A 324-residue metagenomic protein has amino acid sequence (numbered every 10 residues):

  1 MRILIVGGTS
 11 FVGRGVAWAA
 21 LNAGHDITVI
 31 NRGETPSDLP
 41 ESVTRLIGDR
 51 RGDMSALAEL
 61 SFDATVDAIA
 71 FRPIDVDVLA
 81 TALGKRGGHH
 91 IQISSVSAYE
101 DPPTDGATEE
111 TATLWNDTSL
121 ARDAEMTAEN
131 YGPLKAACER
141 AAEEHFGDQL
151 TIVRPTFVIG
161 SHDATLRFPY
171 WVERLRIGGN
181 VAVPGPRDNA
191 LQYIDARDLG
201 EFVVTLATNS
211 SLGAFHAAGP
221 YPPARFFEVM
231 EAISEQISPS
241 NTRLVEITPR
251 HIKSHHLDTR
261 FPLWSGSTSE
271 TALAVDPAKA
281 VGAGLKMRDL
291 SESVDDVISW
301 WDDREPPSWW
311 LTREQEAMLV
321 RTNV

Functional and structural regions predicted by a protein language model:
I3-A23: N-terminal Rossmann NAD(P)H-binding glycine-rich loop of SDR-like oxidoreductase domains
V6-G7, G160, P184-N189, F215-A224 (+3 more regions): Glycine-rich Rossmann NAD(P)(H)-binding loop
T9, G33-Q92, A98-E100: NAD(P)H-binding glycine-rich loop region in Rossmannoid oxidoreductase-like domains and their noncatalytic homologs
V78-A136, E144-H145, T151: Conserved Rossmann-fold NAD(P)-dependent oxidoreductase catalytic core, especially the SDR/UDP-sugar
C138-H162: Conserved beta-loop-beta element that borders a ligand/cofactor-binding pocket
I152, R187-G200, P223-F227, M287-S291: Conserved loop-to-helix N-cap of the C-terminal "lid" that shapes the substrate pocket in Rossmann-like
L166-W171, P184-A207, G213-H216: Substrate-positioning beta->alpha
T205-T268, D276, D295-I298, R304-V324: Mid/C-terminal beta-alpha module of Rossmann-like enzyme folds, strongest in SDR-family dehydrogenases/epimerases
